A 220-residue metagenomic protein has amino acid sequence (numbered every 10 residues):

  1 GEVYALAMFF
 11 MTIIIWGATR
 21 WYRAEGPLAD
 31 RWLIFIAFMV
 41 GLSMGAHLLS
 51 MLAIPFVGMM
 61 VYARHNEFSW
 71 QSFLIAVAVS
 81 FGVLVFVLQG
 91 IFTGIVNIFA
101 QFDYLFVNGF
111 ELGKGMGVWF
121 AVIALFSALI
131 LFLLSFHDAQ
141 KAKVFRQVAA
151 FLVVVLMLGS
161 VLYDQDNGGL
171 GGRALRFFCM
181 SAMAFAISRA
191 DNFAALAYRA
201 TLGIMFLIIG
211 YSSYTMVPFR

Functional and structural regions predicted by a protein language model:
G1-I13, D30, A46, L52 (+2 more regions): Multi-pass, polyprenyl lipid-linked donor-dependent membrane glycosyltransferases
G1-V3, L42-G45, L162-L170: Membrane-interface helix caps and helix-loop-helix hairpins in membrane proteins
I14-L33, V40, M59-W70, L129-A139 (+2 more regions): Membrane-interface transmembrane helices that cradle and orient dolichyl/undecaprenyl
A24-G41, W70-G82, V144-V153: Short hydrophobic alpha-helices at membrane interfaces in multi-pass membrane enzymes
L49-V61, T93-V96, A174-M180: Transmembrane-embedded, aromatic-rich helix segments that form part of the hydrophobic channel/pocket engaging
L88-F120, V154-F178, T215-R220: Membrane-interfacial interhelical loops
L125-Q147, G171-G203: Cytosolic-side transmembrane helix boundary signature
L152-V153, A194-V217: Internal/C-terminal transmembrane anchor helices
